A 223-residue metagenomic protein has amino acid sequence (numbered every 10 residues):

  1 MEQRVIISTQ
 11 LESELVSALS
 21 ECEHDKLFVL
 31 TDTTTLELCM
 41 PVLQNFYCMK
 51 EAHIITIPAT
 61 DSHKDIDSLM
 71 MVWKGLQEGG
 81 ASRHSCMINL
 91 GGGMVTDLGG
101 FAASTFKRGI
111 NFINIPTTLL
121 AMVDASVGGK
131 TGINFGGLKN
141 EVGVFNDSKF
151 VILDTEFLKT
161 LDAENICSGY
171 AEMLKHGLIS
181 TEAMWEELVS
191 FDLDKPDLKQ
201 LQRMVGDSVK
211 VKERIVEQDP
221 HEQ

Functional and structural regions predicted by a protein language model:
M1-C86, K175, K199: ATP/NTP phosphate-donor binding region
C39, D65-S68, I115, I166 (+4 more regions): General structural feature for long, well-ordered alpha-helical segments within catalytic domains of soluble enzymes
M70-W73, A171, K175, W185-V189 (+2 more regions): Predominant activation on well-ordered alpha-helical scaffold segments within soluble catalytic domains
G93: Acidic-aromatic/histidine active-site loop/patch
T96: Catalytic nucleophile loop
F101-P196: A glycine/threonine-rich phosphate-anchoring loop and its flanking beta-alpha core in nucleotide/phosphate-binding
F191-Q223: Active-site segments that bind and position negatively charged phosphate/pyrophosphate groups
